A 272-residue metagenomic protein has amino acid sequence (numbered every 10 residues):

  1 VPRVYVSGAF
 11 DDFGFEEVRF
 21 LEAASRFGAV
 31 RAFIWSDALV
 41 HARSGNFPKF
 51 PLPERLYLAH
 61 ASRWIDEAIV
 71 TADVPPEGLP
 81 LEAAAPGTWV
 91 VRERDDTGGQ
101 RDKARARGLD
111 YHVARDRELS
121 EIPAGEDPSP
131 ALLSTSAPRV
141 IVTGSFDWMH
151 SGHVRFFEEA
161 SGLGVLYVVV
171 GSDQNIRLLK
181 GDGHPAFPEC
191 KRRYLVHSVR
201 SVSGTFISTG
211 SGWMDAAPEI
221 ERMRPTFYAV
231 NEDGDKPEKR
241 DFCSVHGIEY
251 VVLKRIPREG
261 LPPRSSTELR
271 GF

Functional and structural regions predicted by a protein language model:
V1-F272: Nucleotidyltransferase catalytic core that binds NTPs
